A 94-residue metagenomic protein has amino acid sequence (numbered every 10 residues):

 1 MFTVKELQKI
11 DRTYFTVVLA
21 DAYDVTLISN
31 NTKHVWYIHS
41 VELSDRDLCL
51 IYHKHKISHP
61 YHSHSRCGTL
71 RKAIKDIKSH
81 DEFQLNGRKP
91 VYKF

Functional and structural regions predicted by a protein language model:
M1-K33, P90-F94: Negatively charged, low-complexity tracts enriched in Asp/Glu with abundant Ser/Thr
V4-E6, H53-F94: Mixed-charge, Lys/Arg-enriched low-complexity segments
V17, V25-L27, W36-I38, L50-I51 (+2 more regions): Hydrophobic beta-strand residues in large extracellular and virion-surface proteins
N30-S63: Short aromatic-glycine-(Arg/Gly/Cys) micro-motifs in beta-strand/loop hairpins
